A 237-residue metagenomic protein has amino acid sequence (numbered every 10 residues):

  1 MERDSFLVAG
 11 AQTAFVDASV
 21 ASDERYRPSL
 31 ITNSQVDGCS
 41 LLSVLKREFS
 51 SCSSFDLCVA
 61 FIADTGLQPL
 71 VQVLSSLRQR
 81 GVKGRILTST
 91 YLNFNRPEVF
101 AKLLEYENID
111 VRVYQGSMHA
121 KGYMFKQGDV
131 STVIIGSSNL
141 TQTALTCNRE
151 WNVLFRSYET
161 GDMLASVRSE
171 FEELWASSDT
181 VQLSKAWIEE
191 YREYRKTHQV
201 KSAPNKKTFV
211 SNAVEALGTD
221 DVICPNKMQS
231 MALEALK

Functional and structural regions predicted by a protein language model:
M1-A235: PLD/PLD-like phosphodiesterase catalytic module centered on the HKD motif
